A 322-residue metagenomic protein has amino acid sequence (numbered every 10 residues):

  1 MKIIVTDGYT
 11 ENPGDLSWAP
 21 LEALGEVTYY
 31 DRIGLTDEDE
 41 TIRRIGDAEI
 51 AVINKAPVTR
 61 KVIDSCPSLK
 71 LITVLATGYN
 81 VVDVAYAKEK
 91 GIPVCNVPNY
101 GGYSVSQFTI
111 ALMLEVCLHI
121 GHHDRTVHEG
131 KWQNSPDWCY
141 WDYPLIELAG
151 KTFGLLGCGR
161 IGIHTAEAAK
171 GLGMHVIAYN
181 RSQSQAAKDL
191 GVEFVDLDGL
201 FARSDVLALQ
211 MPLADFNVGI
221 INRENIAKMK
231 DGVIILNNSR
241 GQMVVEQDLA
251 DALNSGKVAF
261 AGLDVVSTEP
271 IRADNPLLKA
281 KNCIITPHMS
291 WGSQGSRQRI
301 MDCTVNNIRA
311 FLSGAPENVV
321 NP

Functional and structural regions predicted by a protein language model:
M1-A48, I177: N-terminal glycine-/charge-rich "phosphate-binding" loop or analogous flexible N-terminal tail
D31, L75-A76, I92-Y103, N180 (+1 more regions): Short beta->alpha connector loops at strand-helix junctions that form conserved, small/polar/Pro-enriched
R60-I63, R181-P276: Rossmann-like adenosine-cofactor binding region
K90, P98-T152, E167, V320: Phosphate-binding beta-alpha-beta segment of Rossmann-like dinucleotide-binding domains, i.e., the NAD(P)
I161: Hydrophobic/small residue at the entry helix of a nucleotide-binding pocket
S293-M301: A conserved FAD-binding loop/helix module that cradles the flavin
I300-P322: NAD(P)-dependent dehydrogenase/reductase Rossmann-like domain
